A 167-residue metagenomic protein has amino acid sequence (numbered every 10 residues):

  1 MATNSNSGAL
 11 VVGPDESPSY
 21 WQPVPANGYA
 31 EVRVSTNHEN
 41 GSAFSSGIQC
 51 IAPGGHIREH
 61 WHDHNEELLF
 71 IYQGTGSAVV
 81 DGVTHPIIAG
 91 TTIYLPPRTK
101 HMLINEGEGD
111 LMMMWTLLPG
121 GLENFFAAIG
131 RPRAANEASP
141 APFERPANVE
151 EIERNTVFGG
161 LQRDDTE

Functional and structural regions predicted by a protein language model:
M1-F44, N136-E167: A short, N-terminal "cap"/entry segment at the start of jelly-roll beta-barrel domains of the cupin/DSBH fold
V32-V34, G47-H62: Conserved short histidine dyad/triad with adjacent acidic residue
A52-G54, G90, R98, E108: Tight coil/turn sites that cap or link beta-strands
H64-E66, F70-G76, D81: Glycine- and acidic-residue-biased ligand/ion/polar-headgroup-sensing regions
G82-P97: Short acidic-glycine-tyrosine-enriched beta hairpin
Y94-L95, E108-N124: A short hydrophobic beta-strand segment most commonly corresponding to one strand of the jelly-roll/cupin
L103-G107: Asparagine-centered strand-capping/turn motif at beta-strand->loop junctions
